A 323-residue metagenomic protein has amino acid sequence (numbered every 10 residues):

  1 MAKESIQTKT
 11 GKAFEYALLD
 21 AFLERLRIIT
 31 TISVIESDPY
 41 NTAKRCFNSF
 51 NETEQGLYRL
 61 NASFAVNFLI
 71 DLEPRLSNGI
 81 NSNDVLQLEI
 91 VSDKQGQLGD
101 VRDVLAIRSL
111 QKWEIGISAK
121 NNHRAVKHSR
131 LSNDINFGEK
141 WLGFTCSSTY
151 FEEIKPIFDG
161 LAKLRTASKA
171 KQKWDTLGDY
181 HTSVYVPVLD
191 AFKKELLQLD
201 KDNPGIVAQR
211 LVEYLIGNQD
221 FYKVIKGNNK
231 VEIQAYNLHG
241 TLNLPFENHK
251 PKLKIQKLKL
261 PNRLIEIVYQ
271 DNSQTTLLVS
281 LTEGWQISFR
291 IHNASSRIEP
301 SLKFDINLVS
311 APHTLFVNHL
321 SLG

Functional and structural regions predicted by a protein language model:
M1-D100, I107-G323: Short, positively charged
